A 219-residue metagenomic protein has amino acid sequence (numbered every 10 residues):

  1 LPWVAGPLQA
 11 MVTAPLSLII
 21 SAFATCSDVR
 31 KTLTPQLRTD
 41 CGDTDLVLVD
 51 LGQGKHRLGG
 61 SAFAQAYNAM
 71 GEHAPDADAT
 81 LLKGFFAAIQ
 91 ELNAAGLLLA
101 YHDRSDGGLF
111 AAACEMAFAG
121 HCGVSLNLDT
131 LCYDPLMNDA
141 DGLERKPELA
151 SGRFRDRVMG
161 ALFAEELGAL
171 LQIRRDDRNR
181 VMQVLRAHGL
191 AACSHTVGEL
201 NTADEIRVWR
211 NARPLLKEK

Functional and structural regions predicted by a protein language model:
L1-K219: Glycine/proline-enriched, intrinsically flexible loops and inter-domain linkers
